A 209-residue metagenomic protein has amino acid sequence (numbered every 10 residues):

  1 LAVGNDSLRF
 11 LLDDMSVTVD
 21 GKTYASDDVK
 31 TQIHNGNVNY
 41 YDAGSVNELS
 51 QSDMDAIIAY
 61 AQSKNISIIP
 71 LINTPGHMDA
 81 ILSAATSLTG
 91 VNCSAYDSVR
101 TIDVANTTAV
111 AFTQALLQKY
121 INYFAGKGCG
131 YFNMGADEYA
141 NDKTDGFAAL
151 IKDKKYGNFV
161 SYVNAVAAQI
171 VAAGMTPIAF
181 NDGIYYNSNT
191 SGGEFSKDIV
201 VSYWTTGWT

Functional and structural regions predicted by a protein language model:
L1-F147: Feature activates predominantly on carbohydrate-active enzymes
G126-K127, Y139-D142, A148-T209: Catalytic-core regions of glycoside hydrolase
